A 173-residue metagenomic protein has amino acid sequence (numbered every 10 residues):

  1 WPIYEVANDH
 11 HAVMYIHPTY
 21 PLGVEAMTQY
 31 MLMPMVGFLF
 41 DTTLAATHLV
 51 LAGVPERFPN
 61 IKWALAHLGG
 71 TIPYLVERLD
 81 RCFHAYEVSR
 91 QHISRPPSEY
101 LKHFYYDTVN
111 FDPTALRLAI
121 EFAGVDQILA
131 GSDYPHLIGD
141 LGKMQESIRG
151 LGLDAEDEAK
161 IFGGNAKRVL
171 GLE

Functional and structural regions predicted by a protein language model:
W1-Q127: Catalytic pocket-lining loop regions of alpha/beta-barrel enzymes, especially the amidohydrolase/enolase/GH5 lineages
I61, T71, Y105-Y106, N110-L129 (+1 more regions): Mid-to-C-terminal alpha-helical segments outside catalytic/metal-binding sites
